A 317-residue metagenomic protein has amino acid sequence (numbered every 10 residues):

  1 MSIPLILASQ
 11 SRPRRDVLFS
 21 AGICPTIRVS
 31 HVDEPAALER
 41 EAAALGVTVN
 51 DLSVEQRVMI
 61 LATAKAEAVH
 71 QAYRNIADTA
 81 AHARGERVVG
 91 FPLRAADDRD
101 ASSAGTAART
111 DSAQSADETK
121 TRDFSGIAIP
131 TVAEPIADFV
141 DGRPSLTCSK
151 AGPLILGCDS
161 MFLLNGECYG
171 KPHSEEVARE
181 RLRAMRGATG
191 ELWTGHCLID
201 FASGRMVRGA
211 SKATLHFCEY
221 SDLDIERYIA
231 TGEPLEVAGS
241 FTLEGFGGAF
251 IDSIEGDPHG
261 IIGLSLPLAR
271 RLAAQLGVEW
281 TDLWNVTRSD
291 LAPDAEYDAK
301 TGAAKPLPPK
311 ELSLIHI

Functional and structural regions predicted by a protein language model:
M1-D100, G105-L154, P267, A274-L314: N-terminal polybasic phosphate/anion-binding patch
R14, M161-L164, Y169, I199 (+2 more regions): Short, active-site-adjacent cap segments at secondary-structure transitions
L18, A62, D159, A178 (+2 more regions): Residue-level signal for inorganic ion chemistry
R40-G46, F162-L164, S203-S211, S253-I254: Acidic/polar active-site rim loop that often engages polyanionic ligands
L156-C158, G195-C197, E244: Short beta-strand segments
S160-G190: Active-site-adjacent loop/tail segments of enzyme domains
R181, G195, D200-V207, K212-A213: Anionic-ligand binding region
M206-D282, V286-S289: Active-site oxyanion/phosphate-handling segment shared across diverse enzymes
